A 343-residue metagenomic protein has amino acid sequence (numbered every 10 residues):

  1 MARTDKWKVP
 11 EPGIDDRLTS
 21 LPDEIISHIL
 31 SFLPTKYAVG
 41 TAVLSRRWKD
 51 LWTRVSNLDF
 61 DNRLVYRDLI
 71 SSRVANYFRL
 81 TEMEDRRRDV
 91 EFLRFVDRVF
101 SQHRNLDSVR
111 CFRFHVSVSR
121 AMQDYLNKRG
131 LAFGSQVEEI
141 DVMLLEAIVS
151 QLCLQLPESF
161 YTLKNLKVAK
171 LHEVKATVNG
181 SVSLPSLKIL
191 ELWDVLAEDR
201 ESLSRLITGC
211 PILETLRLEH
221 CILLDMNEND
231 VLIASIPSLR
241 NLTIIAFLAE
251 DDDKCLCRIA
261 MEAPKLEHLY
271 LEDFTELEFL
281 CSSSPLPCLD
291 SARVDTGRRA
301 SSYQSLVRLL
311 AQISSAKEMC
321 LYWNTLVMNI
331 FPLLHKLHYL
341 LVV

Functional and structural regions predicted by a protein language model:
A2-K6, E11-I233: Leucine-rich repeat
D15, S27, D97, A132 (+2 more regions): Innate immune receptor modules and recognition interfaces
N127-L131, Q155-L163, G180-K188, L203-I212 (+5 more regions): A structural signal for leucine-rich repeat
D194, E214-T215, R240-T243, E267-H268: Right-handed parallel beta-helix
L224, T243-I245: Extended alpha-solenoid helical-repeat scaffolds
